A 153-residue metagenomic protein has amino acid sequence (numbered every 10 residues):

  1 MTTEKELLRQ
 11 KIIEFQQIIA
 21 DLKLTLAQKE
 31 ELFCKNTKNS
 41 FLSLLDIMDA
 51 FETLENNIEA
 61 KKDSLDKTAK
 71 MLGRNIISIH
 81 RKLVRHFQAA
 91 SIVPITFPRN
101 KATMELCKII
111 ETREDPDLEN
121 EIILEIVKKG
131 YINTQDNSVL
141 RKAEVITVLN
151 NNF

Functional and structural regions predicted by a protein language model:
M1-L65, R74-F153: Extended, amphipathic alpha-helical stalk segments that mediate dimerization and serve as stator/scaffold rods within
